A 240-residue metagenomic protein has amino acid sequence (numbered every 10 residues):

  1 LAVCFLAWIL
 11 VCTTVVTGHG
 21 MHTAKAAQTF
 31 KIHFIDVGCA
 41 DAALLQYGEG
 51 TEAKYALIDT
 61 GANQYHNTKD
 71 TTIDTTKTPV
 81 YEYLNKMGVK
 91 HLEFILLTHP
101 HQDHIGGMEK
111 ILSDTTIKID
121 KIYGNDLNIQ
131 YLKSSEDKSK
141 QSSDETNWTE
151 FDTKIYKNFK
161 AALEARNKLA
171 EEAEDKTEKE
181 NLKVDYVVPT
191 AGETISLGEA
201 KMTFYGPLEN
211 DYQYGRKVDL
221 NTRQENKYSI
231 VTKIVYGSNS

Functional and structural regions predicted by a protein language model:
L1-V11: Sec-dependent N-terminal signal peptides
C12-T29: Sec-dependent signal peptide cleavage junction
A24-F30, V37, Y83-K86, I105-S240: Flexible, acidic/histidine-containing loops and adjacent segments that form or flank the divalent-metal
A27-H91, E225-S240: Conserved beta-strand hairpin/beta-sheet module of binuclear metal-dependent hydrolase folds, prominently
A62, H101, N128: Flexible, active-site-proximal loop/turn residues at the rims of small-molecule/cofactor binding pockets and catalytic
K90-E93, D120: Conserved acidic residues
L92-D103: Metallo-beta-lactamase
